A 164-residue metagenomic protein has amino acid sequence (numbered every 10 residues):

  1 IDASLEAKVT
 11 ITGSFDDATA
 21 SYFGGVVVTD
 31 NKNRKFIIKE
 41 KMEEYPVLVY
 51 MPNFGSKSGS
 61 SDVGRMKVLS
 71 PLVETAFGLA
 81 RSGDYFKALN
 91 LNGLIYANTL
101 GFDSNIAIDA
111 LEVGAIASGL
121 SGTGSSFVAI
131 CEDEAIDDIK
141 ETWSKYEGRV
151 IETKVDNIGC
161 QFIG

Functional and structural regions predicted by a protein language model:
I1-D2, F36-M42, K67-P71, I108-L111 (+1 more regions): Short alpha-helical "patches" and their helix-cap loops
I1-R34: Gly/Ser-rich oxyanion-binding loop with an adjacent helix/lid that shapes the negatively charged ligand pocket
T10-G13, T19-S21, K39-E44, L111-E112 (+1 more regions): Solvent-exposed alpha-helices and their adjacent loops that cap or buttress functional pockets in soluble metabolic
F15, V47, S126: Broad gene-expression machinery/nucleic-acid interaction feature
A20, V49-Y50, A129, T153: Preference for bulky hydrophobic residues occupying beta-strand positions in well-ordered beta-sheet regions
G25-Y45, Y50-G55: C-terminal domain-closing interface element
E43-F102, I108: Acyltransferase
R81-G164: Glycine-rich, charge-dense phosphate/pyrophosphate-binding loop(s) and the adjacent flexible "lid"/catalytic subdomain
